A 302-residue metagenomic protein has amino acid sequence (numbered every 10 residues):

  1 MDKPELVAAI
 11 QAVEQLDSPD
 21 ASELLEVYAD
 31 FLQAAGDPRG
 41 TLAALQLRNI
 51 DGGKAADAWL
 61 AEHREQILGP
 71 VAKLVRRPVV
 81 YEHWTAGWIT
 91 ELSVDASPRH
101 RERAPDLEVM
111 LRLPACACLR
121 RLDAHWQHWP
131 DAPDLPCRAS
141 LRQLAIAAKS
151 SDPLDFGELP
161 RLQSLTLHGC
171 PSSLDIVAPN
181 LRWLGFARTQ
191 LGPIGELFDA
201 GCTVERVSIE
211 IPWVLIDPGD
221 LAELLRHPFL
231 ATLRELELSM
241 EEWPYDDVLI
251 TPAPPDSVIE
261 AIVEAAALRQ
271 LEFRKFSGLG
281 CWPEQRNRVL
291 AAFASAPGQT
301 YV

Functional and structural regions predicted by a protein language model:
M1-S18, P38: CRL adaptor-proximal regions
E5-A8, A29-E102: N-terminal adaptor-interaction module of cullin-RING ubiquitin ligase components
L16, R48, H227, A265 (+1 more regions): Surface-exposed polar/charged interaction patches
V79, E91-L154, R161-S173, N180-I194 (+7 more regions): Concave beta-strand-loop units of leucine-rich repeat
